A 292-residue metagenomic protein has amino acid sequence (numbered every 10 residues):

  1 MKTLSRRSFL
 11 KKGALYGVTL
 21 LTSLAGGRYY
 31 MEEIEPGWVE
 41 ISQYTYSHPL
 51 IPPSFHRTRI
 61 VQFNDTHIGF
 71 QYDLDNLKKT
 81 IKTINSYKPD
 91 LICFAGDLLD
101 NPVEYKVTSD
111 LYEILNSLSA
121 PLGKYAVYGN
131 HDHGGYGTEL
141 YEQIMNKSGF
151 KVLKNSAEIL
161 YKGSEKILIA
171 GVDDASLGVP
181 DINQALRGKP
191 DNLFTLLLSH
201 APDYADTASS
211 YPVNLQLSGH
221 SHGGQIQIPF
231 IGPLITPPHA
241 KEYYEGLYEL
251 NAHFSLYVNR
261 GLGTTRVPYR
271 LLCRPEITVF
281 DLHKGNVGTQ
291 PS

Functional and structural regions predicted by a protein language model:
M1-L21: N-terminal secretory signal peptides and thylakoid transit peptides that target proteins across membranes
L24-T58, Q71-D75, K79-K82: C-terminal segment of N-terminal export signals and the immediately downstream linker at the start of the mature
Y30, S42, D110-D181, R187-K189 (+1 more regions): Extended active-site neighborhood of metal-dependent phosphoesterases/phosphodiesterases
H48-I60, E158-I169, L250-S255: Beta-strand-turn-beta hairpins that frame and shape the catalytic cleft of phosphate-ester-processing enzymes
R57-H67, K166-D174, L196-S199, S255-R260: Active-site-proximal beta-strand elements of phosphoester/diester hydrolases
T58-Y141: Membrane-embedded segments
F63-N64, I92-G96, K124-G129, L153-N155 (+3 more regions): Active-site neighborhood of phospho(di)ester-bond hydrolases with catalytic His/Asp-centered motifs
P202-D281, N286-V287: Conserved beta-sheet core of the metallophosphoesterase superfamily
